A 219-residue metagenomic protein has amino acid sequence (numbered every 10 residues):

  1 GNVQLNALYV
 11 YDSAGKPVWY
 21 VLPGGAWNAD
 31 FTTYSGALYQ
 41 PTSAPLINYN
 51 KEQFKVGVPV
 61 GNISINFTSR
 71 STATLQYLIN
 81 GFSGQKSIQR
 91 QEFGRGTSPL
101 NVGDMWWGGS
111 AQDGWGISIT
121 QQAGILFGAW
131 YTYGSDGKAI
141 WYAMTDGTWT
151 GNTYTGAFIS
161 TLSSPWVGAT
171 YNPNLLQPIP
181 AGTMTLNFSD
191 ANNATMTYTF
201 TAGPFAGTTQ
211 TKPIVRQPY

Functional and structural regions predicted by a protein language model:
G1-Y219: Mature soluble binding/inhibitory domains
